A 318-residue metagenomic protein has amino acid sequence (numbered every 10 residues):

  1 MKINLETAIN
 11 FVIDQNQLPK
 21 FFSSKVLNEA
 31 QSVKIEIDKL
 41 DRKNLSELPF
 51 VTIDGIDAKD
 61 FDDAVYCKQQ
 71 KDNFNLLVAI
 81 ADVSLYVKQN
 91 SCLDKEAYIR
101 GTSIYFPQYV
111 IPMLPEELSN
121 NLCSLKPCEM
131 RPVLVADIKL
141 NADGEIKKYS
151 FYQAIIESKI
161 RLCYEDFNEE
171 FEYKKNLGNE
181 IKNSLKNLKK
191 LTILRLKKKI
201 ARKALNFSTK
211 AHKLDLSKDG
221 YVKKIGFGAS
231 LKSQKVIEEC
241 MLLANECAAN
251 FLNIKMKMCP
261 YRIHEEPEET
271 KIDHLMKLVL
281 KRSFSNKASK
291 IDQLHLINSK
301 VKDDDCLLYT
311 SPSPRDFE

Functional and structural regions predicted by a protein language model:
M1-K20, S24-S311: Electropositive polyanion-binding surfaces
P312-E318: A short, hydrophobic C-terminal helix/tail in secreted or cell-surface proteins
